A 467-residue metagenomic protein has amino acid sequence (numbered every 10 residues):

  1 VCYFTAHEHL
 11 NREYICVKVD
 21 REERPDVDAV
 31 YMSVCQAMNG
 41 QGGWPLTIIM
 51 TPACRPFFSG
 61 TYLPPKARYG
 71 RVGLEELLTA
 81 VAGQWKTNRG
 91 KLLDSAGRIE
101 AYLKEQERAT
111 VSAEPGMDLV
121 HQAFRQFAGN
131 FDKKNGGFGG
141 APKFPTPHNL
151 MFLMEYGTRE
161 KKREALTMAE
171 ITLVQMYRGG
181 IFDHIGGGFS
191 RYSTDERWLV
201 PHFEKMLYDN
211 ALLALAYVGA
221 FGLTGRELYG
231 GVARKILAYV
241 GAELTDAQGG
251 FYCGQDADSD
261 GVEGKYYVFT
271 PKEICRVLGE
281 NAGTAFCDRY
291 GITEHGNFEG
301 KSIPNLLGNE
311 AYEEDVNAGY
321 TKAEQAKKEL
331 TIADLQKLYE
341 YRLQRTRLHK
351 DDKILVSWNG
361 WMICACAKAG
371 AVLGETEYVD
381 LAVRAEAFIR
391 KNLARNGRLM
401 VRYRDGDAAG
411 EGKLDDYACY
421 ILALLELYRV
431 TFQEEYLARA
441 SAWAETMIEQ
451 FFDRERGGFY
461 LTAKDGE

Functional and structural regions predicted by a protein language model:
V1-A365, A369-V372: Replace the tail clause
T167, I171, G231, K235 (+4 more regions): Primarily a tetratricopeptide repeat
Q175-F182, R384-R395: Glycine-rich, acidic and aromatic/proline-enriched surface loops and short helix-turn segments that act as binding
F189, S193, G370-D380, A394-A408: Glycine-rich cofactor-pocket loops
A242-T245, N396-G397, V401, D405-A418 (+1 more regions): Long, polar/charge-rich, low-hydrophobicity segments
Y267-E294, I421-Q450: Phosphate/diphosphate-binding loops
